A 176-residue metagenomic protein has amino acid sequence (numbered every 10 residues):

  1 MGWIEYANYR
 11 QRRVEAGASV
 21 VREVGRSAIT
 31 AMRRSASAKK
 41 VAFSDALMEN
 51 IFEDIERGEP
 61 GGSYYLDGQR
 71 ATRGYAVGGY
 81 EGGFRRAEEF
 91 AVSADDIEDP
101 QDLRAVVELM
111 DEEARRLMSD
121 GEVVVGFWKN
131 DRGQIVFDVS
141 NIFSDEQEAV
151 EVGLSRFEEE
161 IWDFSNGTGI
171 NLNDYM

Functional and structural regions predicted by a protein language model:
M1-E49: Low-complexity, glycine/serine/proline-rich disordered segments that function as export/translocation leaders
A36-M176: Conserved, structured core segments of small domains
